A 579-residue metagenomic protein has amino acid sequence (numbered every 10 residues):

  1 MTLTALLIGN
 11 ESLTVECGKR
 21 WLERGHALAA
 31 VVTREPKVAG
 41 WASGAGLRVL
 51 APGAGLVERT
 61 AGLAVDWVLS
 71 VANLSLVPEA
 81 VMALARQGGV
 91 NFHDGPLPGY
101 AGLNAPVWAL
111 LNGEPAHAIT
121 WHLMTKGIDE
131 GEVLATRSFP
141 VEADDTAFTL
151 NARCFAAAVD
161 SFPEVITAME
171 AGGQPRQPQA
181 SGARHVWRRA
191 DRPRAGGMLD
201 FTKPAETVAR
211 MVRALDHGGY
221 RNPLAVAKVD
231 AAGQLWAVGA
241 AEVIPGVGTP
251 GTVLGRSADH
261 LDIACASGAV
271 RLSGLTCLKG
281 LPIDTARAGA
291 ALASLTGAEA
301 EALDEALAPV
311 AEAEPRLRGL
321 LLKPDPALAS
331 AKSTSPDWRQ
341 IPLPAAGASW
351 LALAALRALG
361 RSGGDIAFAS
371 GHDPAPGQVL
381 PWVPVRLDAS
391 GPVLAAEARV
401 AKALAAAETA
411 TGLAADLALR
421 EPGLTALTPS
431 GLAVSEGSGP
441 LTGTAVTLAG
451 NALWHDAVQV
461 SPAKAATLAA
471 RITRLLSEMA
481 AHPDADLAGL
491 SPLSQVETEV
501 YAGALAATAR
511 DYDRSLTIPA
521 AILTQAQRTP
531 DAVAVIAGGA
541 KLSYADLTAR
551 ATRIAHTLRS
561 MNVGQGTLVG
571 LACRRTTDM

Functional and structural regions predicted by a protein language model:
T2, L22, D200-V310: An anion-binding loop in the catalytic cleft
L3-T4, S12, K126-E242, A509-D511: Active-site-proximal loop/hinge segments within enzyme catalytic domains
Q174-W187, A298-P309, A327-D337, S362-R386 (+2 more regions): Small-residue-rich loop/turn and linker elements
A298-P336, A398-T411, S430-G431, S435 (+2 more regions): Short amphipathic alpha-helices and their capping loops
A308-G319, T334-P344, P440-T447, D484-M579: AMP-binding/adenylate-forming domain of the ANL superfamily
A327-P374, Q378-V385, E397, L427-L432 (+4 more regions): Gly/Ser/Thr-rich phosphate-binding loops and adjoining beta-strand/alpha-helix segments that form adenosine-phosphate
R361-G443, S461, G564-G566: His-Asp-centered acyl/peptidyl-transfer active-site segments
D365-G371, P440-P492, S543-Y544: Extended, hydrophobic beta-loop-alpha segments that form or line the acyl/peptidyl-thioester binding and transfer paths
